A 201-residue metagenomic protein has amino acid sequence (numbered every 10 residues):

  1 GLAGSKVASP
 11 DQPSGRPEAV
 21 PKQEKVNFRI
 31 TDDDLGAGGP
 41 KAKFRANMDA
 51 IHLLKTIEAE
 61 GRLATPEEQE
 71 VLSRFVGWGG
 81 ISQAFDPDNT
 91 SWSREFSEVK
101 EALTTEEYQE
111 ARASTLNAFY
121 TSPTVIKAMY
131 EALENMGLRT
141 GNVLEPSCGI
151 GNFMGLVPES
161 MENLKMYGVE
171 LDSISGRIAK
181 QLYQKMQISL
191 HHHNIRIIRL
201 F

Functional and structural regions predicted by a protein language model:
A8-F201: Class I S-adenosyl-L-methionine-dependent methyltransferase catalytic core
